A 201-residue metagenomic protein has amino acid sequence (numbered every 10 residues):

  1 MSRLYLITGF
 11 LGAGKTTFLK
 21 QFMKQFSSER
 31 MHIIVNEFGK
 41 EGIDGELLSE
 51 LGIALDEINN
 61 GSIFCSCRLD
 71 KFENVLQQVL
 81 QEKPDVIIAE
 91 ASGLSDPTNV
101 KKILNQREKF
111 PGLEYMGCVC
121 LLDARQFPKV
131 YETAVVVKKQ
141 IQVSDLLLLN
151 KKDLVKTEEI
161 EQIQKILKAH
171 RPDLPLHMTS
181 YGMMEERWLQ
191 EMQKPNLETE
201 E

Functional and structural regions predicted by a protein language model:
S2-T8, A13, T17-G117, L121-V130: Nucleotide-state-sensitive switch-loop elements of NTP-binding domains
R3, R68-K71, D96, T133-V136 (+3 more regions): Helical mechanochemical/support elements of P-loop NTPase systems and associated helical scaffolds
H32-I33, I88, L113-L122, I141-K152 (+1 more regions): Conserved beta-strand/loop subsegment of P-loop NTPase cores
N36-E37, E90, C118, V136 (+3 more regions): Residue-level signal for alpha-helical context at structural boundaries
S49-G52, R107, V136-K138, K165-L167 (+1 more regions): Short, hinge-like loop/turn segments at secondary-structure boundaries
T98, K102, D145, K165-K168: A broadly conserved amphipathic alpha-helix scaffold signal in soluble, globular proteins
P128-E132, R187-W188: Glycine-rich, charge-decorated loop segments at or immediately adjacent to ligand/cofactor-binding or catalytic sites
V155-E201: C-terminal accessory "lid"/substrate-recognition subdomains
